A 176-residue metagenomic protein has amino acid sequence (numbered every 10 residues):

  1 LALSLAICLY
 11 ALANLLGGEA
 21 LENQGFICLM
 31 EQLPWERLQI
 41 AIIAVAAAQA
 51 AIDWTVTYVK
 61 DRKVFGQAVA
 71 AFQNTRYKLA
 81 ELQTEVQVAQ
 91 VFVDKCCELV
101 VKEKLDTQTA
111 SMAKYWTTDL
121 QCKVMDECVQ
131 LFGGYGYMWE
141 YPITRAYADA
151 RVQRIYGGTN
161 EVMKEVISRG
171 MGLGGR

Functional and structural regions predicted by a protein language model:
A2-S4, C8, N23-Q24, M30-R176: Alpha-helical interface subdomain recognition
A13-E22: Cytochrome P450 core scaffold surrounding the K-helix E-X-X-R motif and the conserved "meander" helix-loop region
